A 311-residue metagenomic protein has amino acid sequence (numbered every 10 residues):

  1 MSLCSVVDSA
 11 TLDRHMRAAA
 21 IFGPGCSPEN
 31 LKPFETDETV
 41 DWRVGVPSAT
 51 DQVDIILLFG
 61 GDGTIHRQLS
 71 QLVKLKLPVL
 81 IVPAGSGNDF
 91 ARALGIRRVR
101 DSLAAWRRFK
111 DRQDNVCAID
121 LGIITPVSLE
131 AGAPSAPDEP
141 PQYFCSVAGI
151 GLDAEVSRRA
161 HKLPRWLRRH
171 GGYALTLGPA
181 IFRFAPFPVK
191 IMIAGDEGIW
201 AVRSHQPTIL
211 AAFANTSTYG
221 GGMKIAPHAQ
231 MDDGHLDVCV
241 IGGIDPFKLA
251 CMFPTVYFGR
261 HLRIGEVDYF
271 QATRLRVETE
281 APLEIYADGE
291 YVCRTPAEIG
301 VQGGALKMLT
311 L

Functional and structural regions predicted by a protein language model:
C4-D8, I193-H205, K224-A226, Q230-L236 (+1 more regions): ATP/nucleoside-binding phosphotransfer catalytic cores, i.e., glycine-rich phosphate-binding loops
C4-F34, K74-P78, A84-I209: Catalytic core of DAGKc-family lipid kinases
N30-L31, R67-L69, F90-R92, G222-M223 (+2 more regions): Short glycine-/acidic-enriched loop or helix-start segments at secondary-structure transitions that form or flank
W42-Q52: Short acidic low-complexity segments
L58-D62: N-terminal glycine-rich "phosphate-gripper" loop used for MgATP/nucleotide binding and carboxylate activation
T64-L75: Short Gly/Thr/Asp-enriched flexible loops that form oxyanion-binding sites at enzyme active sites
G149, D153, L210-P227, Y291: Glycine-rich phosphate/pyrophosphate-binding beta-alpha loops
